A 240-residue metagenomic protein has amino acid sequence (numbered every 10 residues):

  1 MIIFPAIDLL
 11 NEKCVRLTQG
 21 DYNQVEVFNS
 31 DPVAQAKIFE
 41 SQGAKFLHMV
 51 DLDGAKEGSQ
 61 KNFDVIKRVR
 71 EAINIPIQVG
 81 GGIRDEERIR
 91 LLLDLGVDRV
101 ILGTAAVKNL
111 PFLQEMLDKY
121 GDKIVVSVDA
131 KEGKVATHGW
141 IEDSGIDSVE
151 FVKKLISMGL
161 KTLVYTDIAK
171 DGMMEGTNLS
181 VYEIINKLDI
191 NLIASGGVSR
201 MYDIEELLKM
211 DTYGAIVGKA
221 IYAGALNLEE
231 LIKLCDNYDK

Functional and structural regions predicted by a protein language model:
M1-I3, G43-F46, I73-I77, V97-D98 (+4 more regions): Short, well-ordered coil/turn segments that N-cap beta-strands
I3, G54-R70, R84-R90, T104-V125 (+3 more regions): Active-site-adjacent beta->alpha loops and helix N-cap segments on the catalytic face of soluble alpha/beta enzymes
D8, F39, L47, L92 (+4 more regions): Conserved, mostly hydrophobic/aromatic
E12-C14, Q19-N23, R90, V97-D171: Conserved anion-binding
C14-Q60: N-terminal beta-alpha supersecondary unit
F28-E40, R84-R90, S144-K154, I204: Short, acidic/polar
H48-D51, Q78, I101-L102, V125 (+2 more regions): Conserved beta-strand positions in the central sheet of alpha/beta enzyme cores
I73, I77-R99, S180-G214: Catalytic cores of alpha/beta
